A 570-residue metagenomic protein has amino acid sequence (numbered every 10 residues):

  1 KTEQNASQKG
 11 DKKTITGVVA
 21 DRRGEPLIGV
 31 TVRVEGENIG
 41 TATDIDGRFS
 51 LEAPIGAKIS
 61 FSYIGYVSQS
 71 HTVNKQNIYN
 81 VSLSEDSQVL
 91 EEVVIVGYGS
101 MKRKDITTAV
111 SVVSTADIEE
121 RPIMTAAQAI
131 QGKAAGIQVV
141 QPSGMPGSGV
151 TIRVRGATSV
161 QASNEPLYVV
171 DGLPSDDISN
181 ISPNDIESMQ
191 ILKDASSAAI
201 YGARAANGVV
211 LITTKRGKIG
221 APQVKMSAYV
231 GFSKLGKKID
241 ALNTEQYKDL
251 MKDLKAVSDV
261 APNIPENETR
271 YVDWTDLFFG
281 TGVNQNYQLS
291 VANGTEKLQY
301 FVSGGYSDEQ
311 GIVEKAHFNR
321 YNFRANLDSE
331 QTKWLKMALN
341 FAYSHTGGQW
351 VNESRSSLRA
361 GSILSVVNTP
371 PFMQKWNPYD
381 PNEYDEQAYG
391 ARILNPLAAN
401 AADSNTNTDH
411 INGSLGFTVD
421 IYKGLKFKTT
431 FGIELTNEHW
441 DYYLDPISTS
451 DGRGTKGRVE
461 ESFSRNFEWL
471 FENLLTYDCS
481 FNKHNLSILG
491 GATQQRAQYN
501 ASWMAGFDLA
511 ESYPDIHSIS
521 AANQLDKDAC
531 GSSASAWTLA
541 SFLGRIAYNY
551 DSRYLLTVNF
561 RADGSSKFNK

Functional and structural regions predicted by a protein language model:
K1-R324, Q331-S344, N412-G413: Short, small/polar-rich motifs associated with maturation and membrane association, primarily at protein termini
T41, F301, E309-I312, N395 (+3 more regions): Short small-residue beta-strand/loop micro-motif enriched in glycine and branched aliphatics
V89, K218-D273, G311-A316, N322-N412 (+2 more regions): Surface-exposed loop/interface segments of Gram-negative outer-membrane beta-barrel transport/assembly proteins
I186, F323-A325, T429, F471 (+4 more regions): Extended, hydrophobic alpha-helical segments in both membrane/secreted and soluble proteins
R216, G294-K297, S329-K333, V419-L425 (+2 more regions): Outer-membrane beta-barrel strand-turn architecture
V283-Y287, W537-F542: Conserved alpha/beta core surface patches that mediate binding of polyanionic ligands
S290-E296, D445, D508-E511, A547-Y550: Short glycine/proline-enriched loop/turn "hinge" motifs that connect secondary-structure elements and lie
